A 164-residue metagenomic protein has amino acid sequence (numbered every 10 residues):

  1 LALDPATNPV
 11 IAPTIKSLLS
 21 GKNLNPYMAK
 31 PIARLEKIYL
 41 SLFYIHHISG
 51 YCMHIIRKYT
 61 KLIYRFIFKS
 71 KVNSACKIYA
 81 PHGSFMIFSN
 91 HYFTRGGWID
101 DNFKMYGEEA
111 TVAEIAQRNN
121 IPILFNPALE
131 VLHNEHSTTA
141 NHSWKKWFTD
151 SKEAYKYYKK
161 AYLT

Functional and structural regions predicted by a protein language model:
L1-A6, I11-P26, K30: Short beta-strand-to-loop element that shapes/binds the nucleotide-sugar donor at the catalytic cleft/hinge
S17, T94, V131-H133: Active-site micro-motifs of SAM-dependent methyltransferase domains
S20, R95, T139: Conserved protein kinase catalytic core
L24, A33-L40: Donor-binding/catalytic cores of nucleotide-activated saccharide and glycerol-phosphate transferases/polymerases
Y39-L42, G50-R57, A110-T164: Active-site-adjacent helix/loop segment of glycosyltransferases that harbors family-specific signature motifs
S41-K58, F66-N90, A140: A recurrent flexible, glycine/aromatic-enriched loop bordering the glycosyltransferase active site that acts as
V72-N73, Y79-W98, N102-L129: A short, conserved alpha-helix in the catalytic core of glycosyltransferases
